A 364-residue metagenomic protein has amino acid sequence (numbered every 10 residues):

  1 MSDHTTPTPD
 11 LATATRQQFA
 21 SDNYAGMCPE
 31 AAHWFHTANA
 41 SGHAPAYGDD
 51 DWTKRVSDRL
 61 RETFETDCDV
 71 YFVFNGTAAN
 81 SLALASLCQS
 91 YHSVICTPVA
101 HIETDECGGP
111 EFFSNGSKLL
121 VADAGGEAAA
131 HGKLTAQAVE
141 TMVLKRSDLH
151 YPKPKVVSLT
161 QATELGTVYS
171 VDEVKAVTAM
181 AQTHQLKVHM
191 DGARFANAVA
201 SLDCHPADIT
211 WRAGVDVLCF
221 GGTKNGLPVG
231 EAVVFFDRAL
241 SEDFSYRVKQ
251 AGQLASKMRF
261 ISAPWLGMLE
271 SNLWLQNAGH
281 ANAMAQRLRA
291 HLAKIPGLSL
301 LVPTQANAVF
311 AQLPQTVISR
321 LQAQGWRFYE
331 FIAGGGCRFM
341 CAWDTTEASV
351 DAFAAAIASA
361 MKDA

Functional and structural regions predicted by a protein language model:
S2-Q324, E330-T345, F353-D363: Conserved PLP-enzyme active-site core in the AAT-like
